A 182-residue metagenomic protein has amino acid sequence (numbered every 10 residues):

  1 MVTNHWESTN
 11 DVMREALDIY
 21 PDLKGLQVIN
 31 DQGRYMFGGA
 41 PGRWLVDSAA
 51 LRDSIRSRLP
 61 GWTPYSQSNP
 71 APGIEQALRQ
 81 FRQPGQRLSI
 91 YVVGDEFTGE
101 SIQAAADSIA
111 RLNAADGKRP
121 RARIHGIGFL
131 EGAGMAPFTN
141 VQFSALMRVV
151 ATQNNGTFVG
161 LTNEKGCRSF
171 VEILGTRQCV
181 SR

Functional and structural regions predicted by a protein language model:
M1-R43, G73-L78, S89-V93, F129: Von Willebrand factor
W6, N10-R14, R52, R56 (+4 more regions): Extracytoplasmic/secreted envelope proteins and their assembly/folding machinery, especially bacterial periplasmic
A16-Y20, L78-G85, A114-K118, R182: Surface-exposed acidic, glycine-flexible loop patches that form ligand/cofactor-binding and adhesion interfaces
P21-L26, Q83-S89, G117-H125, Q153-T157: Loop/turn elements at helix/coil->beta-strand transitions in domains of secreted/extracellular proteins
K24-I29, S66-Q67, L161: Surface-exposed patches in mature extracellular/periplasmic domains of secreted proteins
V46-R87, G99-E100, G128-F138: Von Willebrand factor
E96-Q153, V159-L161: VWA/integrin I-like adhesion module and closely mimicked acidic/polar interface patches used
F158-R182: C-terminal "exit" segments of structured domains
